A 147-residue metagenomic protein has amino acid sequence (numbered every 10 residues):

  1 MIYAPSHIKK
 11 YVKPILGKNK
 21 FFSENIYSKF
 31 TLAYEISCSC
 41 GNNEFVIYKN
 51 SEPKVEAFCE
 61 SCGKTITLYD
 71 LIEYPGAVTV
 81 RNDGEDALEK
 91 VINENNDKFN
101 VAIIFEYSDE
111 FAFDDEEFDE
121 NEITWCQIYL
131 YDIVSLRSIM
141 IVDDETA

Functional and structural regions predicted by a protein language model:
M1-E35: N-terminal alpha-helical interaction blocks
E24-Y34, I47-K54, G76-V91, N95 (+1 more regions): Short, flexible, mixed-charge glycine/proline-rich loop motifs that serve as phosphate/nucleic-acid-contacting
S37-C40, C59-C62, K90-N96, D132-S135: Short cysteine-rich clusters marking metal-coordination/redox-active sites
S37-P75: Short, well-structured hydrophobic secondary-structure segments
I47-S51, Y69-E73, F99-F105, I139-E145: Short Cys/His-rich "knuckle" micro-motifs
E52-C62, Y74-E85, E106-E117, T146-A147: Short cysteine/histidine-rich metal-coordination sites, predominantly Zn2+-binding motifs
K90-E116: Intrinsically disordered, low-complexity segments enriched in Gly and acidic/Ser/Thr residues that form flexible
D114-A147: Acidic, proline/glycine-rich low-complexity IDRs
